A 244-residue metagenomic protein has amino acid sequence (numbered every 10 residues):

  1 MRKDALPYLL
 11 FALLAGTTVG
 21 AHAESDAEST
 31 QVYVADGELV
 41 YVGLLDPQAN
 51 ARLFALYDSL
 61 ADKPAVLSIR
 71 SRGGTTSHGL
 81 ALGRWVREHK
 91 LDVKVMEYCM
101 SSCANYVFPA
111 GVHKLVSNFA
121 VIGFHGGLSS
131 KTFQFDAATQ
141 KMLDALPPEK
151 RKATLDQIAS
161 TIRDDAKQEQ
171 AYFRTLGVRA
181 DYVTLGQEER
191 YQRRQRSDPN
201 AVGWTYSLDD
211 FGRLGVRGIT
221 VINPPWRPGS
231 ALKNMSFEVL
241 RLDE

Functional and structural regions predicted by a protein language model:
M1-L9: Bacterial N-terminal signal peptides that target proteins for export
Y8-T17: Bacterial N-terminal signal peptides
G16, A21-V95, L115-S117, S129-E244: N-terminal organellar transit peptides
A49, C103-A104: Short acidic active-site motifs
W85, E97-M100, F108: Proteins with a high burden of low-complexity, intrinsically disordered sequence enriched in S/T/G/P/A and R, requiring
C99-C103, I122-H125, S129-K131: Short gly/pro/ser/thr-enriched loop/turn and capping motifs at secondary-structure boundaries
A104-H113: Amphipathic, non-transmembrane alpha-helical segments in extracytoplasmic/periplasmic proteins
A110-G111, A120-I122: Small-residue (G/S/T/A) turn/hinge positions that recur once per unit in extracellular repeat modules
